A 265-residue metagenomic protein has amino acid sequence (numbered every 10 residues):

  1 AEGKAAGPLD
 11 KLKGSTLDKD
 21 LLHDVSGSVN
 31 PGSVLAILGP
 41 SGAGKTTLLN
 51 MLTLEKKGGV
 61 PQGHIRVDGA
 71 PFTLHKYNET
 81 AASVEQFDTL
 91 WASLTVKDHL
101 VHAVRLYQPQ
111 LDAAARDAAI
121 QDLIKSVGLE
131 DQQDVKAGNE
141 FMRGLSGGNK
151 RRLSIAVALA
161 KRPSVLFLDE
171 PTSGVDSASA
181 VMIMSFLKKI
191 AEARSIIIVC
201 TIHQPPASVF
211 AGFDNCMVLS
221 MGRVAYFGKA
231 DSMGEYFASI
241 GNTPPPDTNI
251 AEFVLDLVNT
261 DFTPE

Functional and structural regions predicted by a protein language model:
G27-N30, T53-L54, V60-E79, E140: Conserved ABC transporter NBD signature motif
L38-S41: The feature captures the beta-strand-to-loop junction immediately N-terminal to the Walker
T80-S83, F87, A92-P109, A119: Q-loop/switch helix immediately C-terminal to the Walker
V101, A115-V135: Conserved ABC ATPase "signature" region
I155, I183: Hydrophobic anchor residue at the start of the ABC signature
A158-L159: ABC ATPase C-loop
R162: Conserved catalytic motifs of ABC-family nucleotide-binding domains
L166-E170: Catalytic Walker B motif of ABC-type/P-loop ATPase nucleotide-binding domains
